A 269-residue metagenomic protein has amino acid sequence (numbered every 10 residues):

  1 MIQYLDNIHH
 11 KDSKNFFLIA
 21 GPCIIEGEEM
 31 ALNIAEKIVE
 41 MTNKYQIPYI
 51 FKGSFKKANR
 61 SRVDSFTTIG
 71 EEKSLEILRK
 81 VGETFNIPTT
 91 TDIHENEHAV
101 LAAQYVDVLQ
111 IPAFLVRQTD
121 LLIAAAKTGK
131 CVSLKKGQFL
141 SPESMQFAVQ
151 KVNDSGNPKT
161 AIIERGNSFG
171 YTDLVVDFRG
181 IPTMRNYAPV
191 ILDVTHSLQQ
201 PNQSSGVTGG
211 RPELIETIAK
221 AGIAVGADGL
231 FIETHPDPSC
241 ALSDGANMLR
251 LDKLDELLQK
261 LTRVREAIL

Functional and structural regions predicted by a protein language model:
M1-L18, E76, E266-L269: N-terminal amphipathic alpha-helix/helix-capping segment at the start of soluble metabolic enzymes
N15-I19, P48-K52, N86-T90, D107-V108 (+4 more regions): Structural preference for beta-strand elements that scaffold enzyme active sites
L18, P22-A31, Y49-E71, T234-G245: Glycine-rich, proline-tolerant flexible connector loops at the mouths of alpha/beta enzymes
P22, F51-F55, T91-I93, A113 (+4 more regions): A cross-domain feature marking catalytic cores of carbohydrate-active enzymes and several ubiquitous metabolic/repair
I38-E40, K44-Y45, D64-T90, A125-C131 (+3 more regions): Alpha-helix-loop-beta-strand connector modules within alpha/beta enzyme cores
V63-E72, F85, V108-L115, Y171-F178 (+3 more regions): Active-site-adjacent loop and "lid" segments of alpha/beta metabolic enzymes
I69-G70, T84-H98, D107-D120, C131-P142 (+1 more regions): Catalytic beta/alpha-barrel core
G129, S133-T234: Catalytic alpha/beta core domains of metabolic enzymes, predominantly
